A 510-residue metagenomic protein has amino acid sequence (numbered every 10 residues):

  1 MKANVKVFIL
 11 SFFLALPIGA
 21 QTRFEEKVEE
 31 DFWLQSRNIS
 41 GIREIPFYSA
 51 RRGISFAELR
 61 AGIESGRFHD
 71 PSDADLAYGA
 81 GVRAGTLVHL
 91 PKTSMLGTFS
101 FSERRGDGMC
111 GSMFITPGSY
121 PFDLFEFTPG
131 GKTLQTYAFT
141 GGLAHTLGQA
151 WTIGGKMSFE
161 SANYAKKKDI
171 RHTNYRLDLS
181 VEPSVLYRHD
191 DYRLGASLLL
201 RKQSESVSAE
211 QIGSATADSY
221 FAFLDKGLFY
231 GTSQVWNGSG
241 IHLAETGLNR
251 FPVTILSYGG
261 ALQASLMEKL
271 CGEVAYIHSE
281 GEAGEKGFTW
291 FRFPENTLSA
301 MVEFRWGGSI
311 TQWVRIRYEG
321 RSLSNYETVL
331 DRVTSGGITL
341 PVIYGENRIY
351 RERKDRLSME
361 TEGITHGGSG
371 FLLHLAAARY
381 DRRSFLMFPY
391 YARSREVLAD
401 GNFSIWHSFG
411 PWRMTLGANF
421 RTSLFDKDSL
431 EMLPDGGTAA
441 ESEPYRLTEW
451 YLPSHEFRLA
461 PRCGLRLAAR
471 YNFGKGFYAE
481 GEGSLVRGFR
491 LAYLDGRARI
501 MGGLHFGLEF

Functional and structural regions predicted by a protein language model:
G19-D107, Y120: N-terminal, post-signal peptide beta-strand-biased segments of exported outer-membrane/organellar beta-barrel and other
R23, Y187-D191, A498-F510: Outer-membrane beta-barrel "beta-signal"
A57-L59, G97-F99, G155-M157, P183 (+8 more regions): Membrane-embedded beta-strand positions of outer-membrane beta-barrel proteins
A61-S65, F101-R105, F159-N163, H189 (+9 more regions): Transmembrane beta-strands of outer-membrane beta-barrel pores
R67-A74, G108-F114, Y164-H172, V207-G213 (+7 more regions): Outer-membrane beta-barrel translocator domains and adjoining extracellular loop/strand segments of Gram-negative
L76-V82, T133-F139, T173-V181, P252-Y258 (+6 more regions): Residues that define the transmembrane beta-barrel architecture of outer-membrane proteins
L90-T93, T146-A150, R188-D190, S265-K269 (+5 more regions): Outer-membrane beta-barrel channels and translocator barrels
T232-G370: Long, internal scaffold/assembly segments composed of regular secondary structure
